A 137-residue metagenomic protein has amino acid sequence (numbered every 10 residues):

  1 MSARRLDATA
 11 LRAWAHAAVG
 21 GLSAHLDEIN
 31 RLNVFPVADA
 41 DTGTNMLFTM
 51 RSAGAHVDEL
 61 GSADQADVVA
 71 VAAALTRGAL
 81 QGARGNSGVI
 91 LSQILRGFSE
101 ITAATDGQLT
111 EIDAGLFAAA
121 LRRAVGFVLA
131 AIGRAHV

Functional and structural regions predicted by a protein language model:
M1-V137: N-terminal loops that bind phosphate or other acidic moieties and the adjacent beta-alpha structural core
